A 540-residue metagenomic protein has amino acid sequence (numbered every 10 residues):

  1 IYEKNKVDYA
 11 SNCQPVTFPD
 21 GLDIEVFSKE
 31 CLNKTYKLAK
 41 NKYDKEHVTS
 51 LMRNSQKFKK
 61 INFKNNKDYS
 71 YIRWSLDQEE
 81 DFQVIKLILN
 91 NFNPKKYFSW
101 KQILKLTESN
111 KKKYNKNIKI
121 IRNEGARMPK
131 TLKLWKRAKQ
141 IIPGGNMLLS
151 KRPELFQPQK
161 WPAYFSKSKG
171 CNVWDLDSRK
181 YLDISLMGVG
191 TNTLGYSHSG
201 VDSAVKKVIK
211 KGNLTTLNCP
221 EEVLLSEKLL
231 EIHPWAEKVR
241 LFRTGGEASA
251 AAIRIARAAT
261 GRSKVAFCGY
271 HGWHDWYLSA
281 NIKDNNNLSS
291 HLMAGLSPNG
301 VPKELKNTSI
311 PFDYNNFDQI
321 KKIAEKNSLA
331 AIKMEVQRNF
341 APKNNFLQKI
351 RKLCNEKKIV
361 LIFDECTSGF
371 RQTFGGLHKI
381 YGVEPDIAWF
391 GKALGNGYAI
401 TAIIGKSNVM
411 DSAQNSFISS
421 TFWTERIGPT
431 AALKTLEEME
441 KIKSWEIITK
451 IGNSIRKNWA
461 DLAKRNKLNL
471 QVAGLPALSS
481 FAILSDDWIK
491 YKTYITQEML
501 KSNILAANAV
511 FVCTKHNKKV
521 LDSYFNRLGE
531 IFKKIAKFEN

Functional and structural regions predicted by a protein language model:
I1-T17: Conserved donor-nucleotide/metal-binding helix-loop-beta segment in metal-dependent transferases, i.e., the alpha-helix
Y2-V7, S28-D44, L51-N54, V383-I387 (+1 more regions): Basic phosphate/pyrophosphate-binding loop/patch that engages nucleotide-derived ligands
V16-L22, Y69-L76, N415-E425: A short glycine-threonine-serine/GTX helix/turn-capping micro-motif
G21-L22, F27, H47, Y71-I72 (+3 more regions): A conserved catalytic-core signature of glycosyltransferases
I24-Y36, E79-F82, K406-S407: Conserved nucleotide-sugar donor-binding and metal-coordinating catalytic region shared by glycosyltransferases
F27, H47-R127, E498, K515-K534: Conserved alpha/beta core of the MobA/IspD/sugar-nucleotide pyrophosphorylase nucleotidyltransferase superfamily
E30-N41, K86-P94, A413-Q414: Aromatic-glycine-rich donor-binding/catalytic loop that engages nucleotide-sugar donors across glycosyltransferases
M128-N540: Conserved N-terminal phosphate-binding loop of PLP-dependent enzymes in the Aspartate aminotransferase
